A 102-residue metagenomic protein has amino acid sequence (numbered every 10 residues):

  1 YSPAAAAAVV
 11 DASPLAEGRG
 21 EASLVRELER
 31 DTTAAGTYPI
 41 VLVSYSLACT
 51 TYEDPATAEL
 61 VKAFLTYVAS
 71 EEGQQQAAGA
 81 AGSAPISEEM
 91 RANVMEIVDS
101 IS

Functional and structural regions predicted by a protein language model:
Y1-E71, A78-S102: Flexible, solvent-exposed loop/hinge segments that line or gate ligand/substrate-binding clefts
